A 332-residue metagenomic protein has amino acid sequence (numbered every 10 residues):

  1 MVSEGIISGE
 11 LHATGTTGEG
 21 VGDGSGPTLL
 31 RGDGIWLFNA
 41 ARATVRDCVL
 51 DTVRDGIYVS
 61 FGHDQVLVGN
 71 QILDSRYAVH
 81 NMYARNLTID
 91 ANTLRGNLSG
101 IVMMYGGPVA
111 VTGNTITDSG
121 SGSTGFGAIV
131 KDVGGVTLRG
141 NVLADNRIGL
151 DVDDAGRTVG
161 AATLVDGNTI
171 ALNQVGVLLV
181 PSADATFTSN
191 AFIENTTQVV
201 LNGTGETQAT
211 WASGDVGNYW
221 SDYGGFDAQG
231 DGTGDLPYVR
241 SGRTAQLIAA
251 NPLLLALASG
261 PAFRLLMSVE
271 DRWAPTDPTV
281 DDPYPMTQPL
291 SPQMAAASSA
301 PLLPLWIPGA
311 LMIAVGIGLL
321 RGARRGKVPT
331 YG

Functional and structural regions predicted by a protein language model:
M1-S3, R31, N39, V53 (+13 more regions): Repetitive beta-strand solenoid architecture
S3-L37, T44-R46, G56, V66-G69 (+8 more regions): Acidic/polar low-complexity surface segments
S8-G15, G20-S25, L30, F38 (+6 more regions): Functionally critical loop-and-helix segments that line ligand-binding/catalytic clefts of soluble enzyme domains
A41, H63, R85, G107 (+5 more regions): Residues that cap or initiate secondary-structure elements
A41, R46-D47, D51, D64 (+6 more regions): Tandem repeat domain/solenoid detector
